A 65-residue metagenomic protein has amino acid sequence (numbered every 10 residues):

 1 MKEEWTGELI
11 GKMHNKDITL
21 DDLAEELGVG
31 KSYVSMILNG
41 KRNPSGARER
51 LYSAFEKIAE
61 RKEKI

Functional and structural regions predicted by a protein language model:
M1-N15: A short, Lys/Arg-rich alpha-helix, primarily the initiator
L9, L20, R48: Helix-turn-helix DNA-binding elements, focusing on the entry/boundary residues of the two helices that contact DNA
N15, Y33, A47-L51: Extended, folded domain segments that form the structural surfaces/walls around functional sites
D22-A24: Short alpha-helical "recognition helix" segments of helix-turn-helix
V29-N43: Recognition helix of helix-turn-helix/homeodomain-like DNA-binding domains that insert into the DNA major groove
A47-K64: DNA major-groove recognition helix of helix-turn-helix/homeodomain DNA-binding modules
